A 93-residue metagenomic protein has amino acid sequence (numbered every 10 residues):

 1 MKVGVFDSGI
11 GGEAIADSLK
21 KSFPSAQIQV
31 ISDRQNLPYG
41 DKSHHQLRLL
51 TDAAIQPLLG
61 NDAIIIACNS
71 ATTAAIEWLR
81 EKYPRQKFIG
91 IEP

Functional and structural regions predicted by a protein language model:
M1-P93: Non-catalytic structural scaffold of enzyme domains
